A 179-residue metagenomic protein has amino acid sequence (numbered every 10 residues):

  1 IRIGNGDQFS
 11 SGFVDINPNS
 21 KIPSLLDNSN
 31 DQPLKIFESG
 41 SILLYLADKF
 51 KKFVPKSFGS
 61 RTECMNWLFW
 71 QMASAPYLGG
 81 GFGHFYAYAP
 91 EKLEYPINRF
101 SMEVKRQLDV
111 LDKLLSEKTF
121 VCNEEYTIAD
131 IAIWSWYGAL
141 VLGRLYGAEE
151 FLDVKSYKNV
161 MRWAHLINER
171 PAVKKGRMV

Functional and structural regions predicted by a protein language model:
I1-K105, D112, T119: GST-like domain detector, emphasizing the conserved glutathione-binding G-site in the N-terminal thioredoxin-like
D15, E169, M178: Phosphate-coordinating loops and pocket residues in cytosolic domains that bind phosphorylated ligands
F37-E38, G59, R106, E124 (+2 more regions): A generic structural signal for residues located within well-ordered alpha-helices of large catalytic or ligand-binding
S41, P171-A172: Alpha-helix/helix-capping structural signal
F50, L115, R144-Y146, P171: A broad structural signal for alpha-helix termini and local helix breaks/kinks
N66-S74, V110, S135, A139 (+1 more regions): Alpha-helical scaffold segments in carbohydrate-active enzymes
L78-G83, V121-G147, K155-M161, I167 (+1 more regions): GST superfamily/GST-like fold recognition
E91-N98, L145-V154: Acidic, serine/threonine/proline-rich low-complexity intrinsically disordered regions
